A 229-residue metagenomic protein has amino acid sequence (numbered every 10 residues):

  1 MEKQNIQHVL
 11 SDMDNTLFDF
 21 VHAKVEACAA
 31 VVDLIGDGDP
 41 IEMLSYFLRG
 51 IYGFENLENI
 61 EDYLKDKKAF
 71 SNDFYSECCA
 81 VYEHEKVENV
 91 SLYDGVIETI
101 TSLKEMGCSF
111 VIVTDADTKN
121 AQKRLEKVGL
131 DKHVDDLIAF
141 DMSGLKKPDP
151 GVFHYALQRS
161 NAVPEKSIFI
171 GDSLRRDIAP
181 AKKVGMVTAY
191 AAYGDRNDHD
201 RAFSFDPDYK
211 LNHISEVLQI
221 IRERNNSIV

Functional and structural regions predicted by a protein language model:
M1-V9, H22, I97, T101-K104 (+1 more regions): Asp-based, Mg2+/Mn2+-dependent phosphohydrolase catalytic module
E2-E98: N-terminal helical cap/lid subdomain that shapes the substrate entry/recognition surface in HAD-like hydrolases
